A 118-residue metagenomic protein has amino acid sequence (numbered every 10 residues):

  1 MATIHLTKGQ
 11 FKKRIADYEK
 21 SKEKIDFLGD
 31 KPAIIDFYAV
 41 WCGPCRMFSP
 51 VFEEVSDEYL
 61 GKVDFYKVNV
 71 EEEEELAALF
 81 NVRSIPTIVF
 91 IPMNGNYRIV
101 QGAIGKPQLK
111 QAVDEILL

Functional and structural regions predicted by a protein language model:
M1-K12, D114, L118: N-terminal targeting signals for export/organelle localization
I4, Y66, Y97-V100: Structural signal for short hydrophobic segments within the conserved structured cores of catalytic domains across
L6-A33: A short beta-strand-turn-helix
D30-A33, F37-W41, S84: Short pre-active-site segment immediately N-terminal to redox-active cysteine/selenocysteine motifs in thiol-based
D30-P32, S49-V68: Conserved helix-turn-beta segment immediately C-terminal to the redox Cys motif in thioredoxin-like folds
F37-V51: Conserved redox-active cysteine motifs that mediate thiol-disulfide chemistry, especially di-cysteine Cys-X(1-2)-Cys
V70-A78: Structural microenvironment flanking redox-active thiols in thiol-disulfide oxidoreductases
S84, V89-L118: Non-catalytic, surface beta->alpha helical segment in thiol-disulfide oxidoreductase systems
